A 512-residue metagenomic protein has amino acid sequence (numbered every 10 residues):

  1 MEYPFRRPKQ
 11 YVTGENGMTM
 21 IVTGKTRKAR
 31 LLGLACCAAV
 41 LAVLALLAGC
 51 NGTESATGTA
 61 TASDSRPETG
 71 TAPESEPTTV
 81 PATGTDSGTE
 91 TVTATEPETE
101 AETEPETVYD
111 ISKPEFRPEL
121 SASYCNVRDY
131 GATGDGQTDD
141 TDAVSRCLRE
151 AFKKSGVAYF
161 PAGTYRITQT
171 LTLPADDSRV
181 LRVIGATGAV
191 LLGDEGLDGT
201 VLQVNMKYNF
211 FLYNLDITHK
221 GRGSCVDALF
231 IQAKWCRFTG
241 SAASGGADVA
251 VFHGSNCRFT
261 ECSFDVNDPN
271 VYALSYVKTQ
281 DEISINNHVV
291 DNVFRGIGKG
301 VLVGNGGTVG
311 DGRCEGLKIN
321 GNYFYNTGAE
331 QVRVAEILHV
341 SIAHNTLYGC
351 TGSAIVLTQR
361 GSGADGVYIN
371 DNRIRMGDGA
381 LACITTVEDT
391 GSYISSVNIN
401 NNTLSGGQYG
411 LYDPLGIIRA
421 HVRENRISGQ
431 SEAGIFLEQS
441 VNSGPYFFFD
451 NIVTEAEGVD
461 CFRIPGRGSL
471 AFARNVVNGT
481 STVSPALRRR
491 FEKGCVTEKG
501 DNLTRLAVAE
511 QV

Functional and structural regions predicted by a protein language model:
L47-G49: C-terminal motif of bacterial Sec signal peptides marking the signal peptidase cleavage site
N51-T53: Bacterial signal peptide processing site
S55-T107: Intrinsically disordered, low-complexity serine/threonine-rich repeat tracts
E106-R146: Right-handed parallel beta-helix/beta-solenoid
T141, S145-R182, A186-D198, D216-I217: N-terminal extracellular ligand-recognition/capping segment immediately after the signal peptide
G156, T168-T170, T187, L192-T200 (+14 more regions): Short glycine/acidic-rich loop motifs that flank beta-strands on beta-rich extracellular proteins
R182-T187, L202-G246, S255-S263, V290-R295 (+1 more regions): Parallel beta-helix/beta-solenoid
